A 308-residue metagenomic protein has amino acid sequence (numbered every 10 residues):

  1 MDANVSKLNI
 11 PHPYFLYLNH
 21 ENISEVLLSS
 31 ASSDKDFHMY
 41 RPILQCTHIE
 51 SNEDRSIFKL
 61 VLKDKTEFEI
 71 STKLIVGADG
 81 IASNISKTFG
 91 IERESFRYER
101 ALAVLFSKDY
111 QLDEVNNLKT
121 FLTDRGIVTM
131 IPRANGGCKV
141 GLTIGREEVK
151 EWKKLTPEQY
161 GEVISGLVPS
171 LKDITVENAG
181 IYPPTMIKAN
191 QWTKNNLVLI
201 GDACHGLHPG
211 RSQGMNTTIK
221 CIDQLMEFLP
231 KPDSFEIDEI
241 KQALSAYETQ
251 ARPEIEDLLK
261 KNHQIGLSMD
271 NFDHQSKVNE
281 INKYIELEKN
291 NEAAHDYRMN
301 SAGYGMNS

Functional and structural regions predicted by a protein language model:
M1-T88, F96-V104, P157, S308: Conserved N-terminal helical subregion
H12, N19, T66, E114-Y182: Conserved FAD/dinucleotide-binding core of flavoprotein oxidoreductases
L44-Q45, I81, G126, G136 (+1 more regions): A generic "binding-loop/recognition-motif" signal
S83, V104, I127-T129, E148 (+1 more regions): Histidine-centered metal-chelating micro-motifs
V104-E114: Glycine-rich loop(s) and the adjacent beta-strand/alpha-helix scaffold that form part
E148-D233, D238-E239: FAD/FMN-dependent oxidoreductases across multiple families
E227-S308: C-terminal helical "tail/cap" subdomain of flavin- and related membrane-associated enzymes
